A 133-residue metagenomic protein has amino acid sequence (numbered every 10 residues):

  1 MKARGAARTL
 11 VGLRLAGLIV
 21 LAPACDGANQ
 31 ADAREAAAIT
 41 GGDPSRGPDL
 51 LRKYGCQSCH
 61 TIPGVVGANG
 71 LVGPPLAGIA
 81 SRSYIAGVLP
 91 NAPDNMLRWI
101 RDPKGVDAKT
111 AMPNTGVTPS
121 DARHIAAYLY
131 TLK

Functional and structural regions predicted by a protein language model:
K2-L15: Bacterial N-terminal signal peptides that target proteins for export
L21-A24: C-terminal motif of bacterial Sec signal peptides marking the signal peptidase cleavage site
D26-R52: Electrostatic cytochrome c docking/interface patches
A28, I62-P63: Cys/His-rich metal-chelating microdomains
A31, V65-V66: Short, non-ligating residues that shape and space the ligands of small metal-coordination modules and catalytic
T40-G41, D49, G67-K133: Extracytoplasmic electron-transfer domains, predominantly the class I c-type cytochrome c fold
C56-C59: Short cysteine clusters
